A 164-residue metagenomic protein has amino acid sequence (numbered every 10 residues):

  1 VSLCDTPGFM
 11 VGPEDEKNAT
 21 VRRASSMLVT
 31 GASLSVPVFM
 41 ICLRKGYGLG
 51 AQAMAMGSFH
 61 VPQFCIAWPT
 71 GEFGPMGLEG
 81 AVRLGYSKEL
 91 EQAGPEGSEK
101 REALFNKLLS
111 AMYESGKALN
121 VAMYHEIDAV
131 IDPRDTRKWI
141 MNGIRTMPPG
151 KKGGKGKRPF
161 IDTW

Functional and structural regions predicted by a protein language model:
V1-W164: Ligand-binding clefts of soluble mixed alpha/beta catalytic domains
